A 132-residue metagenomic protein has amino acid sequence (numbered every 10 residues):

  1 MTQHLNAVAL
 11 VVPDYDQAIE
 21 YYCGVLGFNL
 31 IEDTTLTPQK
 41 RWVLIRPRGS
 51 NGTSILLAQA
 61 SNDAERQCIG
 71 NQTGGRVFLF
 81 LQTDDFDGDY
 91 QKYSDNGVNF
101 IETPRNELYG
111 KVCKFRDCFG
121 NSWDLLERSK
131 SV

Functional and structural regions predicted by a protein language model:
M1-A7, N29-Q82, G88-R116, L126-V132: Vicinal oxygen chelate
V12-Y15, L36-P38: Conserved beta-strand-loop-alpha-helix junction that forms the acyl-donor binding cleft
D14, D117-G120: Conserved phosphate-binding and hydrolysis motifs of nucleotide-dependent enzymes
D14-Y15, D84-F86: Helix N-cap motif at beta-to-alpha junctions
A18-C23, Y93, G120: Conserved active-site tyrosine of GNAT-family acetyltransferases
